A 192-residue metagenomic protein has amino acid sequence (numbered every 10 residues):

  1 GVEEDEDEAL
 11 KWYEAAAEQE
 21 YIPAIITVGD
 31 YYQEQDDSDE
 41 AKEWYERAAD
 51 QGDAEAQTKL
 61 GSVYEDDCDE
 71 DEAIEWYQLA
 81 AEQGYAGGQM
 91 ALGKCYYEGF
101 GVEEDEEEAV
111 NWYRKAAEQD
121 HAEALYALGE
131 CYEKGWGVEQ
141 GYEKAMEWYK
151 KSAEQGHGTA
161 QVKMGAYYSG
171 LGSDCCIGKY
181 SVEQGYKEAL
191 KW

Functional and structural regions predicted by a protein language model:
G1, E18-Y21, D50-D53, E82-Y85 (+9 more regions): Short helix-capping/linker turns of helical repeat alpha-solenoids
G1, Y32, Y64, Y186-W192: Short, intrinsically disordered, charge-balanced linker/junction segments flanking boundaries in proteins
E3-E6, D36-S38, D67-E70, D105-E106 (+2 more regions): Helix-turn-helix repeat elements of alpha-solenoid scaffolds
D7, A15-E18, I22, D50 (+4 more regions): Intrinsically disordered, low-complexity tandem-repeat regions
T27-Q35, K59-D67, A91-E98, A127-K134 (+1 more regions): Hydrophobic face of amphipathic alpha-helices that form TPR/SEL1-like repeat modules and related alpha-solenoid
